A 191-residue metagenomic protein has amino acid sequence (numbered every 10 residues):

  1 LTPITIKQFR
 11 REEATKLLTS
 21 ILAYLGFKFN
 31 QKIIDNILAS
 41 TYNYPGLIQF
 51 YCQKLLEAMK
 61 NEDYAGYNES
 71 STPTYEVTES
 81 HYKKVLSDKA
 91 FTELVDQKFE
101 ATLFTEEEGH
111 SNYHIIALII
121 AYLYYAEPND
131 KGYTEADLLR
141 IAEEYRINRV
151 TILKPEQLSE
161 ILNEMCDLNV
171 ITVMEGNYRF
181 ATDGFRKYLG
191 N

Functional and structural regions predicted by a protein language model:
T2-I33, Y51: Conserved small helical "lid"/interfacial subdomain of P-loop NTPases
K32-L47: A short helix-loop-helix "switch/interaction" segment in the helical subdomain of ASCE P-loop NTPases
L47-L153: Winged-helix-like regulatory helical subdomains adjacent to P-loop NTPase cores
Y51, I161, Y188: Residues in the recognition helix of alpha-helical DNA-binding motifs
N148-L168: Short amphipathic alpha-helical interaction segments
G176-D183: Minor-groove-contacting beta-hairpin "wing" of winged helix-turn-helix DNA-binding domains
G184-N191: Short, amphipathic alpha-helical interaction segments positioned at domain boundaries
